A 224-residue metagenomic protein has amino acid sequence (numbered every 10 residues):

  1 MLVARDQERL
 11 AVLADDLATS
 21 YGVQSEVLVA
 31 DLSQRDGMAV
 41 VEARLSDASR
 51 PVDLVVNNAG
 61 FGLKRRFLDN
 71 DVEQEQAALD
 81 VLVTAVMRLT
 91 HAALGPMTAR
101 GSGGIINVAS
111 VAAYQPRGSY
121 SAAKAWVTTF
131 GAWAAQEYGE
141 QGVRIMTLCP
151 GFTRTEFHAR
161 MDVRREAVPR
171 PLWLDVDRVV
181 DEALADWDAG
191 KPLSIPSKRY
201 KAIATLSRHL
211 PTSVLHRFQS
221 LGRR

Functional and structural regions predicted by a protein language model:
M1-V12: Conserved glycine-rich Rossmann-like NAD(P)H-binding loop of the short-chain dehydrogenase/reductase
N58-L63: Conserved NAD(P)H cofactor-binding loop of Rossmann-fold oxidoreductase domains
R66-L79: Substrate-binding pocket helix/loop in short-chain dehydrogenase/reductase
T90, A123-W126: Active-site helix of classical SDR
T90-H91, A132: A short, exposed helix-loop element centered on a Lys and neighboring polar residues
S110: Residue(s) in the substrate-gating loop at a strand-loop-helix junction that position the organic substrate next
T147, A167-I203: C-terminal helical subdomain
